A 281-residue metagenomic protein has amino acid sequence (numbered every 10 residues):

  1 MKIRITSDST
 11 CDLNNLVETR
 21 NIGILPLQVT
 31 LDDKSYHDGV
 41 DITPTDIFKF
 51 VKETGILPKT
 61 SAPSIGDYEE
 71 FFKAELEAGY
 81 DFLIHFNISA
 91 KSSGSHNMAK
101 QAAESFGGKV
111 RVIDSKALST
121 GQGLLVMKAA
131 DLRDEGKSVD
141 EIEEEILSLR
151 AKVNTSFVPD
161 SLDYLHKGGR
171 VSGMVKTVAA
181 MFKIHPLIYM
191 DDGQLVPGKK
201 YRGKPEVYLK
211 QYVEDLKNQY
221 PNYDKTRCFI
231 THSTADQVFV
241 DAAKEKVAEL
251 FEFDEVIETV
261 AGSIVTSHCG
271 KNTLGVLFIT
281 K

Functional and structural regions predicted by a protein language model:
K2-I3, Y80: Local beta-strand N-terminus motif with an aromatic residue
I3-R4, T10-G23, L27-T30, K34 (+3 more regions): Mixed-charge interfacial surface used for oligomerization/domain docking and macromolecular partner engagement
S35-H85, S89-S105: Class I S-adenosyl-L-methionine
A62-P63, D114-K116: Short beta->alpha junction loops
